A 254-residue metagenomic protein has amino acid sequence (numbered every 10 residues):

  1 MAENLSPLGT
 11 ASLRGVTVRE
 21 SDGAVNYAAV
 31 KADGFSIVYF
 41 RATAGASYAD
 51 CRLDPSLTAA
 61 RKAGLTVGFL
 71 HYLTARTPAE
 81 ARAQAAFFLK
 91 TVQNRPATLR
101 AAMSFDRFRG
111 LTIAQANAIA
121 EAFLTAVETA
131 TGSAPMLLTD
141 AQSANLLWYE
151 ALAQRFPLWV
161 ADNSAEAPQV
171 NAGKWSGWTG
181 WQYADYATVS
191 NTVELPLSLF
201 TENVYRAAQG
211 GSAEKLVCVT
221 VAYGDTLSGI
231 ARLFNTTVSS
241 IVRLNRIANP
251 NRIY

Functional and structural regions predicted by a protein language model:
A2-G23, A28, Y149-K215: Functionally critical loop-and-helix segments that line ligand-binding/catalytic clefts of soluble enzyme domains
A2-S133: Substrate-binding cleft of extracellular glycoside hydrolase catalytic domains
A32, R243, Y254: Phosphate-coordinating loops and pocket residues in cytosolic domains that bind phosphorylated ligands
L70-T74, V219-A222, L244: Solvent-exposed beta-strand motifs enriched in subsets of small alpha/beta binding domains, especially certain
E80-A83, S143-A153: Glycine-rich, charge-decorated loop segments at or immediately adjacent to ligand/cofactor-binding or catalytic sites
T131-N145: Aromatic-lined carbohydrate-recognition surfaces of secreted/lumenal glycan-active proteins
S212-T237, Y254: Primarily a LysM-type cell-wall glycan-binding module
V242-P250: Short acidic beta-strand-loop surface patches of small beta-rich interaction domains
